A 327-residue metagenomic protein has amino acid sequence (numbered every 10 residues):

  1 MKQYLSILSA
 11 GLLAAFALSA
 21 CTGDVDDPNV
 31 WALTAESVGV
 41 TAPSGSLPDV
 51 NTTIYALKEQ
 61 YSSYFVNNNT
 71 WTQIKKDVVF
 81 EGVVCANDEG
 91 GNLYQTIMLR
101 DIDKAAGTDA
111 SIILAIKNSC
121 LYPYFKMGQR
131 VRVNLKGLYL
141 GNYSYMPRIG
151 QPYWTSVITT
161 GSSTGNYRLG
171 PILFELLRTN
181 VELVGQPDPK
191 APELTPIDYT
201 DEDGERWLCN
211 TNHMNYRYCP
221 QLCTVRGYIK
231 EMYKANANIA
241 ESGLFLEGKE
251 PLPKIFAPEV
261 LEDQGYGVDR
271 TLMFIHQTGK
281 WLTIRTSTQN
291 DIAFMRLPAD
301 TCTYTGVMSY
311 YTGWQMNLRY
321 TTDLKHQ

Functional and structural regions predicted by a protein language model:
M1-S9: Bacterial N-terminal signal peptides that target proteins for export
G11-A15: Alpha-helical transmembrane segments
F16-A20: C-terminal motif of bacterial Sec signal peptides marking the signal peptidase cleavage site
T22-Y94, M98-Q327: OB-fold nucleic-acid-binding modules
